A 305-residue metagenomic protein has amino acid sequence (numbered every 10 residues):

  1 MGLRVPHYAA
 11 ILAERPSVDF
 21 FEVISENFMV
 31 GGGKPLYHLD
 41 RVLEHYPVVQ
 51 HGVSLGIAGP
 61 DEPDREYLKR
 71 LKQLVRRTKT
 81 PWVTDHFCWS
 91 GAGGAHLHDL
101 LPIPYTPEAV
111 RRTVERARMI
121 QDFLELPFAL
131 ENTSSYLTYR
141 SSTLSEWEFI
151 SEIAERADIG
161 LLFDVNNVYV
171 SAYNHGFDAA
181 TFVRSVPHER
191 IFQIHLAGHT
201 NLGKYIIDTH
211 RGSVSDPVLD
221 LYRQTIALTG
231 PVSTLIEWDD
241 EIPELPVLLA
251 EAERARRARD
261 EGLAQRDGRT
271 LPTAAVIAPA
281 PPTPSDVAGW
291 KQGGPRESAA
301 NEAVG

Functional and structural regions predicted by a protein language model:
M1-I11: Boundary/entry segment of secreted carbohydrate-active catalytic domains
A10-L12, Y139-E155, S171-R184, P246-L249: Distinct, well-ordered alpha-helical segments
I11-P16, G33-Q50, E66-P81, R118-F123 (+3 more regions): Acidic (Asp/Glu)-rich catalytic clusters
F21, V83, D164, I194 (+1 more regions): Conserved, mostly hydrophobic/aromatic
S25-Y37, G56-E66, Y136-S141, Y169-G176 (+2 more regions): Acidic-and-aromatic substrate-binding clefts and catalytic sites of carbohydrate-active enzymes
G32, E62, P102-P104, V110 (+1 more regions): Gly/Pro-rich active-site loop or hairpin
D64-L161: Active-site acidic/histidine proton-transfer and metal-coordination neighborhood in alpha/beta enzyme cores
L245-Q265, L271-P272: C-terminal helical cap(s) of enzyme catalytic domains, especially alpha/beta-barrels
